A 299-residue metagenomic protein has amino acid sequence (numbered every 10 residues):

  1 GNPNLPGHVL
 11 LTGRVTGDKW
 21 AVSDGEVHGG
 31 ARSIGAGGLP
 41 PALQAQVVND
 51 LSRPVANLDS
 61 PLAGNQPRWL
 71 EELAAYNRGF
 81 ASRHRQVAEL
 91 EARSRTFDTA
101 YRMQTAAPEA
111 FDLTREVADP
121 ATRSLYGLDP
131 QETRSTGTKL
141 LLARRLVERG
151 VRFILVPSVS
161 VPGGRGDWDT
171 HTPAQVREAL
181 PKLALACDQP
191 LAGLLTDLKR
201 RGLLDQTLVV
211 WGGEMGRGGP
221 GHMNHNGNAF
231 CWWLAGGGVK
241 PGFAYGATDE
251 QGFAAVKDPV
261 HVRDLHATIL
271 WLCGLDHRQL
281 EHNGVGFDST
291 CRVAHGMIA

Functional and structural regions predicted by a protein language model:
G1-A299: Ligand-binding pockets and gating/stacking loops
